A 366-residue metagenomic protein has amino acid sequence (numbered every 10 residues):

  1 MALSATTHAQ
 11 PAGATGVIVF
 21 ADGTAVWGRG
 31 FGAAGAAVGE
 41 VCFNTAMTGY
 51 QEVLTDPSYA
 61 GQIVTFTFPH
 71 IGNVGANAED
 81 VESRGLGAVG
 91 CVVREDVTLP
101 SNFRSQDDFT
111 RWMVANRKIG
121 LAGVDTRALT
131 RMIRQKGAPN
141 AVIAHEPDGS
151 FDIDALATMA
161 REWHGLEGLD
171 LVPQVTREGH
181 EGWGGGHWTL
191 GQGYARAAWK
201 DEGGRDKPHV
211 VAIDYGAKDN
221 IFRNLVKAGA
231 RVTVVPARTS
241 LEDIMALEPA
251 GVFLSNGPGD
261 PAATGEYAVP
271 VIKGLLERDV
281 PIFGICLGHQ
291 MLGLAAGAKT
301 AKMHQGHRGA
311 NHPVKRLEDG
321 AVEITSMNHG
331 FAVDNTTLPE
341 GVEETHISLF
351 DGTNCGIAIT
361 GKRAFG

Functional and structural regions predicted by a protein language model:
A2-R238, E242-L247, G259: RNA-binding accessory domains that recognize and position tRNA/RNA substrates
A9-A12, H307, P339-E340, L349-F350: Short solvent-exposed loop/turn micro-motifs enriched in small/polar/acidic residues
V17-I18, D56, P313-K315, H346 (+1 more regions): Residue-level detector of beta-strand face positions
F20-D22, K136, L317-D319, T360-G361: Short acidic-glycine loop/turn motifs at beta-strand connectors
I119, H209, P281-F283, K299 (+1 more regions): Proline-centered loop/turn at the N-terminus of a beta-strand
A246, A250-G251, N256-N335: Cysteine-nucleophile active-site neighborhood
G320-R363: Catalytic beta-strand/loop cores that center a nucleophilic Ser/Cys/Thr and support acyl-enzyme chemistry
